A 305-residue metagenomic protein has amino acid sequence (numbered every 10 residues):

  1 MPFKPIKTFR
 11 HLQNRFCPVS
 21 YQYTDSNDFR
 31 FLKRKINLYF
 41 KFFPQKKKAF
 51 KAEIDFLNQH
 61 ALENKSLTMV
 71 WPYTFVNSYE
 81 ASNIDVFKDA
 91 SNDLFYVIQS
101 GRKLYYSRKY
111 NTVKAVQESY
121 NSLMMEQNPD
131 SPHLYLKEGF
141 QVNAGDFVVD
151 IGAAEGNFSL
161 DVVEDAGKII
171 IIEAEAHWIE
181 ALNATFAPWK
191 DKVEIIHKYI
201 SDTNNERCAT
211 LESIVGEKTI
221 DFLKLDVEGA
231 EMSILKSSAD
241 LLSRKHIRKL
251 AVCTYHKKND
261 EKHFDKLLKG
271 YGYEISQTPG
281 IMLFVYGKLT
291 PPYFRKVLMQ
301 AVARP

Functional and structural regions predicted by a protein language model:
M1-D165, I170-I172, I275-P305: S-adenosyl-L-methionine
T24-S26, V162, L182, I234-S238 (+1 more regions): Hydrophobic packing residues within well-ordered alpha-helices of enzyme cores
H133-E138, G156-N157, A181-A184, C208-S213 (+1 more regions): A generic local structural motif
N143-D146, I195-D202, L223, A230: Glycine-rich phosphate-binding "P-loop"
F147, A166-I170, A174, L211-P305: Conserved acidic-Pro-Pro-aromatic motif
A153-E155, A176, D202, V227-E231: Short, glycine/acidic-enriched loop or turn micro-motifs at the edges of active sites
E175-E217: S-adenosyl-L-methionine
